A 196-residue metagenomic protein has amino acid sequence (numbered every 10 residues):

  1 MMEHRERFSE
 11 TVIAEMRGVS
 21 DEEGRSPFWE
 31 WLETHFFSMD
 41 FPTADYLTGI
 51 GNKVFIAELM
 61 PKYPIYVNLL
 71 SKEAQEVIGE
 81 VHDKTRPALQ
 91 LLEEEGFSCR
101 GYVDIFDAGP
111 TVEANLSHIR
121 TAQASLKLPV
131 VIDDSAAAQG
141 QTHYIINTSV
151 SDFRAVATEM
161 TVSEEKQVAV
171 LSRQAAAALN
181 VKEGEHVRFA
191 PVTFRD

Functional and structural regions predicted by a protein language model:
M2-R100: Contiguous mid-protein beta-loop-alpha structural module that forms a pocket-lining wall or clamp of enzyme active
M60-E80, Y102-A114, I119-A122, A157-S163: A short, terminal or domain-edge coil/loop segment
R100-G101, G184: A local structural micro-motif
I105-N147: Functionally critical, mid-to-C-terminal surface segments that flank or help form catalytic/ligand
S149-S151: Short strand-coil-strand connectors
F153-G184: Short beta-strand-centered segments at strand-helix junctions
E185-F189: Generic structural signal for buried aliphatic residues
P191-D196: Short, charged beta-turn/beta-strand-edge "cap" motif at the junction between a beta-strand and an adjacent loop
